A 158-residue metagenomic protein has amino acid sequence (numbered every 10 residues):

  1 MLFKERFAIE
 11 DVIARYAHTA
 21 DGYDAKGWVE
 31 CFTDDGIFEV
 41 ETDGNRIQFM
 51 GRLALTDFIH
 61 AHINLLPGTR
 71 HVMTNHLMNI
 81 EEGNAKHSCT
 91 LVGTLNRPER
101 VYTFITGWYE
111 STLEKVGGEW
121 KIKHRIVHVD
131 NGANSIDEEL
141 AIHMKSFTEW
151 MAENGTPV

Functional and structural regions predicted by a protein language model:
M1-G22, K26-E30, D34: Short, low-complexity N-terminal intrinsically disordered segments enriched in polar/charged residues
A25-L91: A solvent-exposed, acidic/Ser-Thr-rich amphipathic alpha-helical stretch
N64-V158: A beta-strand edge to alpha-helix "cap/lid" segment located at domain peripheries
